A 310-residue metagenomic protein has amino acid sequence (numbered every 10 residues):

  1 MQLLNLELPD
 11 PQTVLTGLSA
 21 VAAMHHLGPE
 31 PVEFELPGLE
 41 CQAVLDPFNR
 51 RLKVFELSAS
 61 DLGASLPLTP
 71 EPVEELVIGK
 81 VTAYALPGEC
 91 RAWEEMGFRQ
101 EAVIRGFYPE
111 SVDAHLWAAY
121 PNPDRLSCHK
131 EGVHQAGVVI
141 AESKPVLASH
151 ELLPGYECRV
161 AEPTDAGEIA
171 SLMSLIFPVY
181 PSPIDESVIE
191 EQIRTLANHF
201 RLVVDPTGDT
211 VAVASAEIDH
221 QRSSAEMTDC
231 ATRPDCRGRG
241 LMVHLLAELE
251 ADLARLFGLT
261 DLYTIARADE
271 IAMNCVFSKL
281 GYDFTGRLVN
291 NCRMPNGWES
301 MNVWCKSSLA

Functional and structural regions predicted by a protein language model:
M1-L76, C90-R91: N-terminal charged segments
Q2-M24, R50-L52, E131-Q135, A141-P183 (+1 more regions): Short amphipathic alpha-helix that is part of the acyltransferase structural core
E33-R51, A170-P234: A conserved beta-strand-loop-helix scaffold within acyl/acetyltransferase catalytic domains
R50-G63, N122, D229-R239, A266-R267: A short, internal acetyl-CoA/4′-phosphopantetheine-binding micro-motif in the GNAT/acyltransferase core
A59-E71, T232, G238-L253, C275 (+1 more regions): Conserved acetyl-CoA-binding loop-helix of GNAT-fold acetyltransferases
V73-A85, L253-A266: Conserved GNAT acetyl-CoA-binding A-motif
T82-C90, Y108, T264-N274, N291-P295: Conserved beta-strand-loop-alpha-helix junction that forms the acyl-donor binding cleft
Y84, R99-H115, D283-W298: Conserved catalytic-core motifs of GNAT/GCN5-like acyltransferases
